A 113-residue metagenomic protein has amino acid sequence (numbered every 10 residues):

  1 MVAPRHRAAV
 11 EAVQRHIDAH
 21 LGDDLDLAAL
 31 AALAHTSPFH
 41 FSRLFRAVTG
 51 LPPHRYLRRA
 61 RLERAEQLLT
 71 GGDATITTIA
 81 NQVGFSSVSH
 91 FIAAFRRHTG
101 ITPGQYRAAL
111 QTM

Functional and structural regions predicted by a protein language model:
M1: Extracytoplasmic/periplasmic copper-protein system
A12, D18, D24-A60, A80-Q105: Basic/polar phosphate-binding segments, predominantly the helix-turn-helix DNA-binding elements of transcriptional
I17-H20, L69: Short helix-to-turn junction characteristic of helix-turn-helix DNA-binding domains, especially the helix
T36, G72-A74: A short, glycine-centered helix-capping/turn motif at helix boundaries that positions DNA-contacting or catalytic
L57-E66, Q105-M113: Short, basic, alpha-helical segments at the C-terminal edge of helix-turn-helix-like DNA-binding modules
T78, Q82, T112-M113: Intrinsically disordered, low-complexity basic tails/linkers immediately adjacent to helix-turn-helix/homeobox/MYB/SANT
